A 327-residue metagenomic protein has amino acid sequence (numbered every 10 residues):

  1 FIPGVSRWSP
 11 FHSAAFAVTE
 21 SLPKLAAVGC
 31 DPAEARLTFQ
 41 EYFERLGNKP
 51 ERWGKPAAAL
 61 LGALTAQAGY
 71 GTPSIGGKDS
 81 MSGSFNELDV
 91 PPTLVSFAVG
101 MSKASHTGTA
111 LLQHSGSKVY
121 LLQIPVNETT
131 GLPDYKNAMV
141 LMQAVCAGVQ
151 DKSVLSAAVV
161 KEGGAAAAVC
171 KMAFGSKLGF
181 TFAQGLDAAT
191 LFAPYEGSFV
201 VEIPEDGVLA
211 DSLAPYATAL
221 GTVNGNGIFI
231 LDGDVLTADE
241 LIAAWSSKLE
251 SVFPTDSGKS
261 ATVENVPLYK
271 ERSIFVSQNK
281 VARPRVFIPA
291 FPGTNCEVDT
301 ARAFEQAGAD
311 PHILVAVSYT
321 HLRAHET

Functional and structural regions predicted by a protein language model:
I2-S6, E51, P56-A58, P73-Y195 (+3 more regions): Intein/HINT protein-splicing elements and their conserved insertion hotspots or analogous self-processing inserts
W8-G83: A glycine-rich phosphate/pyrophosphate-binding beta-strand-loop-alpha-helix module
F16-E20, G164, A168, D299: Short amphipathic alpha-helical face segments that pack within enzyme cores and frequently flank/anchor catalytic
S21, A63, V145, V169 (+1 more regions): Aromatic/hydrophobic pocket-lining residues that form π-stacking "cages" and hydrophobic walls in ligand
F174-G175, V298-L314: Short helix-loop-beta junction
V200-P204: Short hydrophobic/aromatic beta-strand micro-patches that form the beta-sheet surface supporting nucleotide- or nucleic
T320-T327: Conserved small/polar residues in nucleotide/adenosyl-binding loops
